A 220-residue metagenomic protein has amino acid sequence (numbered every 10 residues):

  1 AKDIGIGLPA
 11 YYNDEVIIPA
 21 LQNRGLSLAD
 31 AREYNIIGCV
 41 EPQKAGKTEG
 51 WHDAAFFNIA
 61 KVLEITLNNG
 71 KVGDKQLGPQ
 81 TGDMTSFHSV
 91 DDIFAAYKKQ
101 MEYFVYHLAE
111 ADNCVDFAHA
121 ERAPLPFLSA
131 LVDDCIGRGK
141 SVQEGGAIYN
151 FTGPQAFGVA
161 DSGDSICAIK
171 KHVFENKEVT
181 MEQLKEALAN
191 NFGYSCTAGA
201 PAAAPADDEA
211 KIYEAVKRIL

Functional and structural regions predicted by a protein language model:
A1-L220: Conserved catalytic cores of very large enzyme subunits
